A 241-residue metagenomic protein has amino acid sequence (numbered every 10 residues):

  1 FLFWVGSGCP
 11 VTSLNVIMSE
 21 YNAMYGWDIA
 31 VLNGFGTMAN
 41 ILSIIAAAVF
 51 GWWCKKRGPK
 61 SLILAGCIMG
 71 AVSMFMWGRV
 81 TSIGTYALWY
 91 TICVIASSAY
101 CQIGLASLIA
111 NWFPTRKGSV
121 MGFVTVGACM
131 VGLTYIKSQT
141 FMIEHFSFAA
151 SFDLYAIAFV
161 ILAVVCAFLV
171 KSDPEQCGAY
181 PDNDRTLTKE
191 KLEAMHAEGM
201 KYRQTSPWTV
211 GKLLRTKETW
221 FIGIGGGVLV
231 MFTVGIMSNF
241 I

Functional and structural regions predicted by a protein language model:
P10-Y21, I136-Q139, W208-I241: Extracytoplasmic gate region of multi-pass secondary transporters
T12, A39-A48, G132-L133: Residue-level signature of mid-helix packing/kink "hotspots" within the transmembrane helices of 12-pass Major
A39, S43, C67-M74, C93 (+1 more regions): MFS 12-TM fold signature
I45-G84: Conserved MFS/SLC helix-loop-helix module at the cytosolic interface between two early adjacent transmembrane helices
S73, G84-Y100, G227: Hydrophobic core of transmembrane alpha-helices in multi-pass small-molecule transporters, especially MFS/SLC-type
S97-F113: Intracellular juxtamembrane helix-capping segments at the cytosolic ends of symmetry-related transmembrane helices
G127-C177: Helix-loop-helix hairpin linking two adjacent transmembrane segments in secondary transporters
S172-P207: Flexible cytoplasmic inter-helical loops of multi-pass small-molecule transporters
